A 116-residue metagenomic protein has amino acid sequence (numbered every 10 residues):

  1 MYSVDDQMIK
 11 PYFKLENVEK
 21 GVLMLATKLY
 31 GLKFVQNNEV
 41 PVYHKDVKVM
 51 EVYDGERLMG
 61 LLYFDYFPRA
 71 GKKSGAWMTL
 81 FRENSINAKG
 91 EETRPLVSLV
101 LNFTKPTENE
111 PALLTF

Functional and structural regions predicted by a protein language model:
M1-F116: Cation-handling catalytic/transport regions enriched in His/Asp/Glu
